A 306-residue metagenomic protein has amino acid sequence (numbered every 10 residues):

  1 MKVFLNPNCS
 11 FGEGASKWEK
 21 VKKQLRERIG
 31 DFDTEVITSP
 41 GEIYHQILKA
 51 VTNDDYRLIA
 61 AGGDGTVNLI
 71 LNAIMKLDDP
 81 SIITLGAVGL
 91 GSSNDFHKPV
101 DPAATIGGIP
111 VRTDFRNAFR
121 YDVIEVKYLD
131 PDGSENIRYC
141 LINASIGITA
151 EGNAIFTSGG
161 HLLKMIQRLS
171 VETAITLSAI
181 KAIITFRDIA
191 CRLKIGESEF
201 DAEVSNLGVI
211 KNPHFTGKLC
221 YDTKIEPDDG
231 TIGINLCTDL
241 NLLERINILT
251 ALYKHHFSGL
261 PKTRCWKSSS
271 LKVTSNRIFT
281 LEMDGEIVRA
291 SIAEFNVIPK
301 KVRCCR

Functional and structural regions predicted by a protein language model:
M1-A61, N68, N72-A73, P110: ATP/NTP phosphate-donor binding region
F4-N6, V88, I210, N235-C237: Short hydrophobic segments within beta-strands
N6, I124, G152, L207 (+3 more regions): A residue-level signal for conserved active-site and pocket-lining positions in enzyme catalytic cores
C9, G63-T66, L90-S93, I146-G147 (+1 more regions): Short glycine-rich anion-binding loops that position phosphate/pyrophosphate groups of nucleotides and phosphorylated
G14, L69-L71, F96-P99, E151 (+3 more regions): Short glycine-/acidic-enriched loop or helix-start segments at secondary-structure transitions that form or flank
I37, L77-S205: Catalytic core of DAGKc-family lipid kinases
S145, T149, G208-D222, I287: Glycine-rich phosphate/pyrophosphate-binding beta-alpha loops
I195-E197, D201, C220-R306: ATP/nucleoside-binding phosphotransfer catalytic cores, i.e., glycine-rich phosphate-binding loops
